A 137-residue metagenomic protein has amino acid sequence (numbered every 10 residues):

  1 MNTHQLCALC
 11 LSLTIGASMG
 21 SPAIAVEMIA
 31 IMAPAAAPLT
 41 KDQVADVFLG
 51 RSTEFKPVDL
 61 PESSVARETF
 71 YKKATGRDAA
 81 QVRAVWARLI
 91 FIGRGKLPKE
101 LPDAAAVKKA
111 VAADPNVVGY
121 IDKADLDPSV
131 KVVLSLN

Functional and structural regions predicted by a protein language model:
M1-L6: Positively charged n-region of N-terminal signal peptides that target proteins for export
C7-A8, I31: Short helix-onset patch at the extreme N-terminus, typifying the N->h transition of secretory signal peptides
A8-S18: Bacterial N-terminal signal peptides
S21: Short strand-loop-helix active-site module centered on a catalytic nucleophile
I24-N137: Flexible loop/hinge segments at secondary-structure junctions
